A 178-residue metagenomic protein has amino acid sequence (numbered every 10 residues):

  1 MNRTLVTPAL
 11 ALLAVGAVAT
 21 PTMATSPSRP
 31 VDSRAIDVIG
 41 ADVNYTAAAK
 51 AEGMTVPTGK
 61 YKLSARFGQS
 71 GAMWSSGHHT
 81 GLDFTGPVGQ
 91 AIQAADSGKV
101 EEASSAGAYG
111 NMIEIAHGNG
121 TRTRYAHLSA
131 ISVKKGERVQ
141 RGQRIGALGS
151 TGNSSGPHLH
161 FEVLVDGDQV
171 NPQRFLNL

Functional and structural regions predicted by a protein language model:
M1-A51: N-terminal secretion targeting segments of exported proteins
R29-Y109, L178: Surface-exposed, glycine-biased beta-strand/turn segments
K62-S64, D83-T85, I92-A94, E114 (+4 more regions): Structural recognition of the beta-strand scaffold that forms the well-ordered cores of secreted hydrolase catalytic
R66-F67, P87, A116-G118, L128 (+2 more regions): Generic beta-structure capping elements
G77-H79, A95-S132, P157: Zn2+-dependent peptidoglycan hydrolase active-site motif and core
Q90, N119-R122, D168: Short acidic/polar mixed-charge low-complexity motifs
A91-E101, A130-L148: Short, well-structured beta-strand-loop connectors
M112-H117, E137-L178: Conserved, short, structured surface segments that act as functional micro-motifs
